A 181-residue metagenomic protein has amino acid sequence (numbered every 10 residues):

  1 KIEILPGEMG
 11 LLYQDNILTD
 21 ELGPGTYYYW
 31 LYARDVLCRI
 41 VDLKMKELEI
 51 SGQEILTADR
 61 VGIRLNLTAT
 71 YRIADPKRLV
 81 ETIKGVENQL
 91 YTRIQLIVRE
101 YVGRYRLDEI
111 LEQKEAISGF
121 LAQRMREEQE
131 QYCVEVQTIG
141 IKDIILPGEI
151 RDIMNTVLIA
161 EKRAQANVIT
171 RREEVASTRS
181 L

Functional and structural regions predicted by a protein language model:
K1-V157, E161-R163, V168-R172: N-terminal hydrophobic membrane-entry segments
V175-L181: Long, soluble amphipathic alpha-helical coiled-coil "stalk/rod" segments that act as peripheral stators, tethers
